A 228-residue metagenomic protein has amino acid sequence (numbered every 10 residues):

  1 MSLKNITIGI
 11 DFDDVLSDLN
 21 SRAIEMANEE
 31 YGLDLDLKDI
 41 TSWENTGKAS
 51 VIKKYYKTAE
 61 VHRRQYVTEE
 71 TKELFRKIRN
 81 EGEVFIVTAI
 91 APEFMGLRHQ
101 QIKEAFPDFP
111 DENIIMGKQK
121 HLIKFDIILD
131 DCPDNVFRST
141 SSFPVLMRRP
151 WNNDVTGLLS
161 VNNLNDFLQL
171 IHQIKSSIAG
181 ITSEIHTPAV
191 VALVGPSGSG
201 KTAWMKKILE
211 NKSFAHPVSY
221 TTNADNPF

Functional and structural regions predicted by a protein language model:
S2-K54, S199-A215: Active-site neighborhood of HAD-like aspartate-dependent phosphohydrolases
I6, E112, D126, L158: Conserved acidic residues
D11-F12, I178-F228: Glycine-rich phosphate-binding loop of ATP-dependent small-molecule kinases
N45-E60, S219-F228: ATP-dependent small-molecule kinase phosphotransfer cores that center on conserved nucleotide phosphate-binding segments
H62-Y66, T71-I102: Substrate-recognition element of Asp-dependent hydrolases with the DxDx(T/V) motif
N113-S139: Conserved Lys-Pro-Asp/Glu-containing loop-to-beta segment of HAD-superfamily phosphomonoesterases, centered on
L129-N163: Acidic, Mg2+-coordinating phosphoryl-transfer loop and its flanking beta/alpha structural elements, shared across
P150-E184: Charged phosphate-binding loop/patch that engages nucleotide di/tri-phosphates or the phosphate backbone of nucleic
